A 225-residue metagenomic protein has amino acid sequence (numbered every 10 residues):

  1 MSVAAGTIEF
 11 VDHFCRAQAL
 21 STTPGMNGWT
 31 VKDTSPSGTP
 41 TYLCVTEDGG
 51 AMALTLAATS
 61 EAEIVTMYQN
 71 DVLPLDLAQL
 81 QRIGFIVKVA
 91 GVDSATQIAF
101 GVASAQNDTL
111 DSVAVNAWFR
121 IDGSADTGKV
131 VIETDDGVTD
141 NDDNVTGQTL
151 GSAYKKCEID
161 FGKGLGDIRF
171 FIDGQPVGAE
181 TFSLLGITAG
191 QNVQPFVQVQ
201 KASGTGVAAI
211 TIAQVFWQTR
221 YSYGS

Functional and structural regions predicted by a protein language model:
M1-T34: Extracellular carbohydrate-recognition regions
F14, I83-F85, S152-K163, I168-F170: Short tryptophan-centered beta-strand motifs in secreted/extracellular beta-sheet-rich domains of glycan-recognition
T22-M52: Extracellular glycan-recognition surfaces and repeat-rich motifs
A51-K129, G224: Secretory/extracellular carbohydrate-interaction modules and structurally similar beta-sandwich "look-alikes"
E133-K156: Short, aromatic/His-centered strand-loop micro-motif at the edge of beta-sheets
R169, A202-Q214: Extracellular carbohydrate recognition
D173-Q194: Short, solvent-exposed beta-strand-to-loop segments that form ligand-recognition rims of beta-rich domains
F216-S225: Extended recognition patches within non-cytosolic domains
